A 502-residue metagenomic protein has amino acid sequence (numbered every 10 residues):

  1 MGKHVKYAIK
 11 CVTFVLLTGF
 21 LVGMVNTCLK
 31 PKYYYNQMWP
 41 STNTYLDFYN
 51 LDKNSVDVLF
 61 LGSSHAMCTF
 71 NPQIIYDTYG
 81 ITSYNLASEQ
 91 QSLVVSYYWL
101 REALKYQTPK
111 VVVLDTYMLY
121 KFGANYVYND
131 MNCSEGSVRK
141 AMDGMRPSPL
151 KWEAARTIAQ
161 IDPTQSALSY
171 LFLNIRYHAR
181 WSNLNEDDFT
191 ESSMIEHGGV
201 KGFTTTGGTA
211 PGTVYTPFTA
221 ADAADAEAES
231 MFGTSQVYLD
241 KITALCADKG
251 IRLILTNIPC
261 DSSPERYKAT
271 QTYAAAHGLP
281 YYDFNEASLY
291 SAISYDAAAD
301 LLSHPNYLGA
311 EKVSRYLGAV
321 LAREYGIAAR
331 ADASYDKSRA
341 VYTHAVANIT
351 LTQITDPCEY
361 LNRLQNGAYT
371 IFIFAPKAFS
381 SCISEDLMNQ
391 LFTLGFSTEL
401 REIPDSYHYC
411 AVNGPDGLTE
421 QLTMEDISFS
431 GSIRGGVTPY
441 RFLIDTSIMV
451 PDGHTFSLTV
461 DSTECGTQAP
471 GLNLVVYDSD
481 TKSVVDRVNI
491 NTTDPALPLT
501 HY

Functional and structural regions predicted by a protein language model:
K6-C28: Hydrophobic membrane-insertion alpha-helices, especially the h-region of bacterial N-terminal signal peptides
L29-F48: Alpha-helical transmembrane signal-anchor/signal-peptide segments
L61, H65-P149: Membrane-embedded segments
L61-S64, L86-E89, D115-Y117, T256-C260 (+2 more regions): Active-site-proximal beta-strand/loop segments in catalytic clefts of secreted hydrolases
Q90-V94, M231-G233, P259-R266, S380: Acidic-and-aromatic substrate-binding clefts and catalytic sites of carbohydrate-active enzymes
D130-K249, A329-V346: Secreted/periplasmic serine-hydrolase-like ester/acetyl group-modifying domain
E265-Y335: C-terminal regions of proteins
N348-T370, F374-Y502: Short acidic-hydrophobic catalytic motif
